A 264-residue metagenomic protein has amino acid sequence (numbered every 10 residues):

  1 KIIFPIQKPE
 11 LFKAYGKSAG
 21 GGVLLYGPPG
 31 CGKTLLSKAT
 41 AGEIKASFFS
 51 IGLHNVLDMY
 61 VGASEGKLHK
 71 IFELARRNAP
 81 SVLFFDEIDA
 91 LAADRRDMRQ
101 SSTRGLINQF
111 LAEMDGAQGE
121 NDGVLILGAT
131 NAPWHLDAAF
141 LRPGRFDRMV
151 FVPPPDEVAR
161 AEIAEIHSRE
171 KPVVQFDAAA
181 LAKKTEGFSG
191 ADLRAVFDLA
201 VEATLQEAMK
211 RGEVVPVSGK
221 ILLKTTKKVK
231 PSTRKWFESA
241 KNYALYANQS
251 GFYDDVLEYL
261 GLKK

Functional and structural regions predicted by a protein language model:
K1-K184, F188, A200: Walker A/P-loop NTP-binding motif of AAA+ ATPase domains
K13, L127, K183-A195, E207-K264: C-terminal engagement/docking regions of AAA+ P-loop ATPases
